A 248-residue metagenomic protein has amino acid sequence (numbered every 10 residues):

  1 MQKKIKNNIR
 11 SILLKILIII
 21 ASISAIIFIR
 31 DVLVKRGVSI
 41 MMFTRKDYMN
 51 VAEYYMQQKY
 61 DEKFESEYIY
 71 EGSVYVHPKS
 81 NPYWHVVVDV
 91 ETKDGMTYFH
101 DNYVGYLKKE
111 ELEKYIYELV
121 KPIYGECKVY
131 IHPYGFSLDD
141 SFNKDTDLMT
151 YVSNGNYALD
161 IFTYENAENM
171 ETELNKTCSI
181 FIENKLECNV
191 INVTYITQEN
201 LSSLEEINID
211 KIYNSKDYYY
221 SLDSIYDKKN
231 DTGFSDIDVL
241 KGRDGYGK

Functional and structural regions predicted by a protein language model:
M1-R10: N-terminal Lys/Arg-rich, disordered targeting/topogenic segments
I12-V32: Hydrophobic membrane-insertion alpha-helices, especially the h-region of bacterial N-terminal signal peptides
V34-E65, E111-Y124, L174-C178, I182: Short, non-transmembrane alpha-helical segments in secretory-pathway proteins
E62-V90: Exposed beta-strand-loop-beta-strand "reactive/processing" segments of non-cytosolic proteins
H85-L107: A short, surface-exposed beta-strand/turn
D101-E183: Non-cytosolic head/periplasmic domains of membrane-anchored proteins
I182-L204: A short amphipathic beta-strand at an alpha->beta junction
L201-K248: Extracytoplasmic/luminal low-complexity segments enriched in Pro/Gly and acidic/polar residues that act as flexible
